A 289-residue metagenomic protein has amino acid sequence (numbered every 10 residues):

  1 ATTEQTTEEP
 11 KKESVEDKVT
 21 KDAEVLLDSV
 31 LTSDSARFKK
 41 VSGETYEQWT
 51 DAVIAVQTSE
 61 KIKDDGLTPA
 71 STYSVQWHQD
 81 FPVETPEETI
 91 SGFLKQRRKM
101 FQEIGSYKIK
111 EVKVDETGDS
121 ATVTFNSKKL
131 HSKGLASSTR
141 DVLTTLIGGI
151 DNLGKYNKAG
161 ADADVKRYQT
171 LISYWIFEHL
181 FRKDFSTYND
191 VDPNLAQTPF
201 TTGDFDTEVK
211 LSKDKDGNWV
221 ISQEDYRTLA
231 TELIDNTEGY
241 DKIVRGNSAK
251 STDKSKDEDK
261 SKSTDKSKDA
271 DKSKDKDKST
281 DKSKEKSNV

Functional and structural regions predicted by a protein language model:
A1-E9: Sec-dependent signal peptide cleavage junction
E8-Q102: Core segments of small alpha/beta cavity-forming domains
A23-L26, Y107-V112, A121-F125, V209-L211 (+1 more regions): Hydrophobic beta-strand residues in large extracellular and virion-surface proteins
F38-W49, R182-D192, T202-D206: Short glycine-rich, low-complexity/disordered patches
T68-V191, E285: Surface-exposed, charged secondary-structure patches
D141-K183, P193-A249: Short beta-strand edge/turn micro-motifs at domain boundaries
S251-K284: Long, intrinsically disordered low-complexity tandem-repeat segments
